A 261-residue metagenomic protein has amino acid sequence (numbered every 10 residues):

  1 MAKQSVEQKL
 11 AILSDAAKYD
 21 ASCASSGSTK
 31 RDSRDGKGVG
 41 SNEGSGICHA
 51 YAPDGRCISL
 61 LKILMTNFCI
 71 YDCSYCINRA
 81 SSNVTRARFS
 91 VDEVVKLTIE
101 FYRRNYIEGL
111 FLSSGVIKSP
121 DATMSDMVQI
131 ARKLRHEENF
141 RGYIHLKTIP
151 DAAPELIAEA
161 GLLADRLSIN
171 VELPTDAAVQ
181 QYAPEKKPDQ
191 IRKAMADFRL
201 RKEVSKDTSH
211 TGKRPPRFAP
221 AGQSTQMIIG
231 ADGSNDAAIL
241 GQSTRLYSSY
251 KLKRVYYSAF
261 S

Functional and structural regions predicted by a protein language model:
M1-F68: Flexible, acidic/Gly-rich N-terminal and inter-domain linker regions that tether and position cofactor-handling modules
L60, C73, L112, I169 (+1 more regions): Conserved, mostly hydrophobic/aromatic
K62-L64, D92-R103, H210-T211: Short, charged beta->alpha transition segments
I63-D92: Canonical Radical SAM [4Fe-4S] cluster-binding loop centered on the CxxxCxxC motif and its immediate flanking residues
I70-D72, R88, E100-F111: Short, flexible active-site-proximal loops enriched in glycine and acidic residues
C76, G109-L112, L167-I169, V255: Hydrophobic residues within beta-strands of alpha/beta enzymes
N78-V84, L110-P120, I144, V179: Short acidic, glycine/Ser/Thr-rich loop/turn "cap" segments at secondary-structure junctions
V95, K118-S261: Conserved AdoMet/S-adenosylmethionine-binding subsite of the radical SAM
